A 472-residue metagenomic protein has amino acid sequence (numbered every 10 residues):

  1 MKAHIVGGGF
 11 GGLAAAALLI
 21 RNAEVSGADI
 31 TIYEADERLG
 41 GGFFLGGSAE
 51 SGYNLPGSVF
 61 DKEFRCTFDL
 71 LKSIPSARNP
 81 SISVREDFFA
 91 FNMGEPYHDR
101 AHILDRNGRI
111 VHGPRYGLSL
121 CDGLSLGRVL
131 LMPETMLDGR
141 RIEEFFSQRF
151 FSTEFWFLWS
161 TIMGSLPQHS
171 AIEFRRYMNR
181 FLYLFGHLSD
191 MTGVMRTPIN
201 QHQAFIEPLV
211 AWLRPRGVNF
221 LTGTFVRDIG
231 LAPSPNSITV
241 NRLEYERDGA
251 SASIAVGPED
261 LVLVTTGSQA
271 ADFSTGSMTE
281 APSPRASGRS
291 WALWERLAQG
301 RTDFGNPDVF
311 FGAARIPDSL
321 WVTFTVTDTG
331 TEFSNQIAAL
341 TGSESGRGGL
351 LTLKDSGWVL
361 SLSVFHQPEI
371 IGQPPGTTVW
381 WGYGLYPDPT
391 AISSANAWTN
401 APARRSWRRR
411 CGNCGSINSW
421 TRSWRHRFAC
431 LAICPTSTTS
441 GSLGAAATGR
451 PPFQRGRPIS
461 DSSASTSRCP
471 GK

Functional and structural regions predicted by a protein language model:
M1-G11, T31: Beta1/beta-strand and adjacent pyrophosphate-binding region of the FAD-binding site in flavoprotein oxidoreductases
G11, R38, Q269: Conserved Rossmann-like nucleotide-cofactor binding loop
A15-A28, L70, R216-V218: A short, Lys/Arg-enriched amphipathic alpha-helix followed by its capping loop at the start of a domain
I20-G47: Glycine-rich FAD pyrophosphate-binding loop
E50-F89: Conserved FAD-binding subdomain of flavin-dependent enzymes
A77-Y183, M195: Rossmann-like flavin
N179-L261, T266, T279-E280, R285-S287 (+1 more regions): Helical element adjacent to the flavin cofactor pocket in flavoenzyme catalytic cores
Y183-R196, A255, E259-L261, T266-A446 (+3 more regions): C-terminal segments that line or cap access tunnels to active or ligand-binding sites in enzymes and enzyme-associated
